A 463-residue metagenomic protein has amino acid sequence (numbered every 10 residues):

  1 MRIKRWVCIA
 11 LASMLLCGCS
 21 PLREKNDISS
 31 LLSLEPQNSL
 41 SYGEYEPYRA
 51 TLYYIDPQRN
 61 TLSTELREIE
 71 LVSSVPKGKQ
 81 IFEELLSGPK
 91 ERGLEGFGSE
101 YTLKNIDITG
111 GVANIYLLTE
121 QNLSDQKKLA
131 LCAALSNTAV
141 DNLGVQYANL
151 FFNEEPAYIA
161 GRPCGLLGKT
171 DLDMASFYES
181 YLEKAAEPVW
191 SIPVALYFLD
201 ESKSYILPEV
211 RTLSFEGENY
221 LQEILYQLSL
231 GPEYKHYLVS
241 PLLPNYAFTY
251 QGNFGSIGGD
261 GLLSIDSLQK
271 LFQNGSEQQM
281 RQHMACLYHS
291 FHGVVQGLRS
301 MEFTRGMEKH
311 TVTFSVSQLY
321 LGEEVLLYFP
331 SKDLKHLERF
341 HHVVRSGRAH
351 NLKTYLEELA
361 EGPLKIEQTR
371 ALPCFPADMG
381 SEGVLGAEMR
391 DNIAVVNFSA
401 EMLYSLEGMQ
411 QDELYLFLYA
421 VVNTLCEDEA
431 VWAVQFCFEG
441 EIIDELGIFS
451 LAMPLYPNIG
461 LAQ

Functional and structural regions predicted by a protein language model:
M1-R5: Positively charged n-region of N-terminal signal peptides that target proteins for export
W6-I9, L15-Q463: Bimodal "functional hotspot" detector
